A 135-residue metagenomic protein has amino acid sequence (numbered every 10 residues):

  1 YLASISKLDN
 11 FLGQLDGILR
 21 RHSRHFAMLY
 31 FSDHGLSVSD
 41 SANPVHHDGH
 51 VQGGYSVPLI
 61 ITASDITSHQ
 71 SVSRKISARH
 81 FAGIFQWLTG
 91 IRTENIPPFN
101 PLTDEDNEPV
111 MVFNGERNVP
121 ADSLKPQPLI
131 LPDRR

Functional and structural regions predicted by a protein language model:
Y1-R135: Catalytic domains that recognize anionic headgroups
